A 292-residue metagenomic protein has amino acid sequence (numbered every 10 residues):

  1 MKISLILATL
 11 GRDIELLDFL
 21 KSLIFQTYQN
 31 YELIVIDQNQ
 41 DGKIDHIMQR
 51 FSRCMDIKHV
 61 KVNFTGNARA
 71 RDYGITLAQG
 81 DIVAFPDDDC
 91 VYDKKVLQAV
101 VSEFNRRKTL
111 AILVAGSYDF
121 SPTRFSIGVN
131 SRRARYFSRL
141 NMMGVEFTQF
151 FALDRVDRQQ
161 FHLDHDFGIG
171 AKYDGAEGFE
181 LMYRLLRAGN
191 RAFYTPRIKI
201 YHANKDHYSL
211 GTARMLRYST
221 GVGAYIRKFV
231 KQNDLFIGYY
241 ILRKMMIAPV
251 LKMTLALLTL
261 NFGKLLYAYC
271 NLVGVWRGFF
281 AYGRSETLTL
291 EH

Functional and structural regions predicted by a protein language model:
G11-F25: Short, well-formed alpha-helical segments that are part of the catalytic scaffolds of diverse glycosyltransferases
Q29, V35-H46, C90: A conserved acidic beta->alpha catalytic loop
V62-A78: Glycine-rich, basic loop-to-helix element that forms the pyrophosphate-binding segment of sugar-nucleotide handling
V83: Short aromatic/hydrophobic "clamp" motif used to bind/position activated sugar donors
K95-I127: Conserved donor NDP-sugar-binding/catalytic core segment of glycosyltransferases
G168-Y183: Acidic donor-binding loop at a coil-to-helix junction in glycosyltransferase catalytic cores that engages
I169-Y173, N190-T212, A224-I226: Active-site donor/metal-binding and catalytic loop motifs of nucleotide-sugar-dependent glycosylation enzymes
A213-G221, N233-H292: Non-catalytic, C-terminal membrane-associated alpha-helical segments of glycosyltransferases
